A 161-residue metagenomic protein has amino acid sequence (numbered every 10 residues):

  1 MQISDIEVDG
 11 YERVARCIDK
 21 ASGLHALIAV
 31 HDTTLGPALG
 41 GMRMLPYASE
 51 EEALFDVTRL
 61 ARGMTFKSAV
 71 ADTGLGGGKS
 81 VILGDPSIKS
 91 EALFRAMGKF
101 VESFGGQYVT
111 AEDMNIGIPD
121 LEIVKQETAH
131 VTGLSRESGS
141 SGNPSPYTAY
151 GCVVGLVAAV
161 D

Functional and structural regions predicted by a protein language model:
M1-G142: N-terminal ligand-binding/catalytic initiation module
S138-V157: A glycine-rich, Thr/Ser-enriched phosphate-binding loop motif common to dinucleotide/cofactor-binding enzymes
